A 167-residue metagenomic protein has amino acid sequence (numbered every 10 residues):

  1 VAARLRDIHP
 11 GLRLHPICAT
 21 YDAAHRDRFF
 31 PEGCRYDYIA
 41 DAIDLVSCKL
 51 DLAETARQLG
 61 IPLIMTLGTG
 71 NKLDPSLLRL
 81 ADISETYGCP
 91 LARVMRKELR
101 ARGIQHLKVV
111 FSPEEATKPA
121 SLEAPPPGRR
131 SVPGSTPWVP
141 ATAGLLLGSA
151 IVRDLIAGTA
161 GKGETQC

Functional and structural regions predicted by a protein language model:
V1-C167: Adenine nucleotide-associated cytosolic modules
